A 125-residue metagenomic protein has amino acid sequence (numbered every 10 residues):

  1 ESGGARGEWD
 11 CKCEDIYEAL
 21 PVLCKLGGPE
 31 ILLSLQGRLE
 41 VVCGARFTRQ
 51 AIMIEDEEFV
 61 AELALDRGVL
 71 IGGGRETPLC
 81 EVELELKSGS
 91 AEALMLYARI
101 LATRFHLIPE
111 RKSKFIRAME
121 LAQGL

Functional and structural regions predicted by a protein language model:
E1-L125: Phosphate-end processing signature that detects enzymes handling 5′-triphosphorylated RNA and polyphosphate
